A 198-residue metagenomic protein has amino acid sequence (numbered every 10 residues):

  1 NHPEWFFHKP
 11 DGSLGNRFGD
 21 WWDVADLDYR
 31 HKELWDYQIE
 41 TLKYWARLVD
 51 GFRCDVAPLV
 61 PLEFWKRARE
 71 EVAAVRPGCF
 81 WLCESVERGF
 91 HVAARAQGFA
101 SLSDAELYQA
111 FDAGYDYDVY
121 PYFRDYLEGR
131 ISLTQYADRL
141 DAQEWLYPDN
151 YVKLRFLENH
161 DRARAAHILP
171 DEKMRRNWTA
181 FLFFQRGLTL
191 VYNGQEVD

Functional and structural regions predicted by a protein language model:
N1, L59-V60, H160: Glycine-/small-residue-rich active-site loops that bind phosphorylated ligands and cofactors
N1-A46, A68, A74, H91: Substrate-binding/active-site clefts of carbohydrate-active enzymes
G15, L42, Y151-E158: Active-site-adjacent bridging/hinge elements
Q38, W45, C54, W81 (+3 more regions): Conserved, mostly hydrophobic/aromatic
D50, D55-P148, K153, P170-E172 (+2 more regions): Active-site-proximal helices and loops of the catalytic beta/alpha 8
A163-H167: Surface-exposed cleft-lining segments at the edges of enzyme active sites
R175-N177: Conserved interdomain hinge at the start of the Helicase C-terminal
L188-V191: Short helix/strand-capping turn motifs
